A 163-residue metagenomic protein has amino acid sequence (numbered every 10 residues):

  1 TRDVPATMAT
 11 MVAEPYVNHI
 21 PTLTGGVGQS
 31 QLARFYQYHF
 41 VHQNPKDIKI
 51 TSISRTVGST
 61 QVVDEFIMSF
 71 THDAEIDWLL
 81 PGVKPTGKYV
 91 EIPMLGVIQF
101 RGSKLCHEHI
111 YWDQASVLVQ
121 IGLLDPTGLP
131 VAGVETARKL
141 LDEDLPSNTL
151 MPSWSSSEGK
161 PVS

Functional and structural regions predicted by a protein language model:
T1-S163: C-terminal and inter-domain tail/linker signature
